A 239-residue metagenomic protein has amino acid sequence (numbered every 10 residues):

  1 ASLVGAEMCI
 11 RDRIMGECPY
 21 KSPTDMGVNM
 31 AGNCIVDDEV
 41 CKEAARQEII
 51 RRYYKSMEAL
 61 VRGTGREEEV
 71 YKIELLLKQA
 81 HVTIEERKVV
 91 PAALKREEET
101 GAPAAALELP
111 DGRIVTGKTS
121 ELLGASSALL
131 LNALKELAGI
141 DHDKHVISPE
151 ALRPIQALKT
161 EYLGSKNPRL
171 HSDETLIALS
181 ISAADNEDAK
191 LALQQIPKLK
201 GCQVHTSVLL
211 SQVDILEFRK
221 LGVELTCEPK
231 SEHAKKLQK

Functional and structural regions predicted by a protein language model:
A1-G5, I10: Single conserved hydrophobic/aromatic residue that forms the stacking wall/gate of nucleotide- or nucleobase-binding
S2, E99, D141, I196-K198: A generic structural signal for short, solvent-exposed coil/turn residues that cap or connect secondary-structure
G5, G16, G27, G32 (+8 more regions): Residue-identity detector for glycine
R13-D37, E48, R52, L77 (+2 more regions): C-terminal binding/interaction regions
T24, T64, T83, T100 (+4 more regions): Residue-identity detector for threonine
V36-L76: Polybasic, low-complexity association/targeting segments
Y54-A59, K72-L170, A183-N186: Conserved mixed alpha/beta catalytic, RNA-binding, or beta-rich assembly cores of soluble enzyme, regulatory
